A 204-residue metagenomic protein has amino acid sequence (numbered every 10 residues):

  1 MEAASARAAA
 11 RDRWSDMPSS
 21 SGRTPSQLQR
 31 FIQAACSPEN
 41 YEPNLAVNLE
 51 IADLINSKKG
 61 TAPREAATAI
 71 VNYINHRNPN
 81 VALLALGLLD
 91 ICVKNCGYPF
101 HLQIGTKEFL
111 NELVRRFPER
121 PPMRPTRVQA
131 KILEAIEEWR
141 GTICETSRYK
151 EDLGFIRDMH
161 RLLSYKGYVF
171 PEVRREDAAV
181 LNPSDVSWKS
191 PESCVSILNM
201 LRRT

Functional and structural regions predicted by a protein language model:
E2-A67, V81, F117-T204: Extended acidic/polar regulatory tracts at the flanks of large eukaryotic scaffold/adaptor proteins
N40, G60, N95-T106: Elongated alpha-helical scaffolds that mediate protein-protein interactions in large eukaryotic proteins, primarily
V47-E50, A62, A66-A69, C92 (+2 more regions): Structural recognition of alpha-solenoid helical scaffolds
P79, L110-R116: Extended, compositionally biased eukaryotic interaction scaffolds
A82, L86-L89: Extended, hydrophobic/aromatic-rich amphipathic alpha-helical segments that build helical scaffolds
D90-N95, E134-E138: Alpha-helical solenoid repeat architecture
